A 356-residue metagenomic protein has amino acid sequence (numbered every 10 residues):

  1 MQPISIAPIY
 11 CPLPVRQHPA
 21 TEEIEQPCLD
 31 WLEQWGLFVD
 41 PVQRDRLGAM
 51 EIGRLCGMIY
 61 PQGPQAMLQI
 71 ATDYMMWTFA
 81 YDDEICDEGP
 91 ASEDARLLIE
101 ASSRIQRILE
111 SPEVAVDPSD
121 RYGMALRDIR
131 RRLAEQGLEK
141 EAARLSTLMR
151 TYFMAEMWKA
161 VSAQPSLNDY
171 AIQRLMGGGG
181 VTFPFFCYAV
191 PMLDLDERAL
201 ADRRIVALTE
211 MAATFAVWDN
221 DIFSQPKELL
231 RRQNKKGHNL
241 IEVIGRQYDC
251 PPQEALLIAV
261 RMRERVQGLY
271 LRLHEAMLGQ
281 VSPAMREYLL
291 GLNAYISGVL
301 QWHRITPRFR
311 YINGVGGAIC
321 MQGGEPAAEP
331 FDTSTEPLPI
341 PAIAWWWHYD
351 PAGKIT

Functional and structural regions predicted by a protein language model:
M1-T356: Alpha-helical, largely C-terminal catalytic domains that coordinate divalent metal ions via clustered Asp/Glu/His
